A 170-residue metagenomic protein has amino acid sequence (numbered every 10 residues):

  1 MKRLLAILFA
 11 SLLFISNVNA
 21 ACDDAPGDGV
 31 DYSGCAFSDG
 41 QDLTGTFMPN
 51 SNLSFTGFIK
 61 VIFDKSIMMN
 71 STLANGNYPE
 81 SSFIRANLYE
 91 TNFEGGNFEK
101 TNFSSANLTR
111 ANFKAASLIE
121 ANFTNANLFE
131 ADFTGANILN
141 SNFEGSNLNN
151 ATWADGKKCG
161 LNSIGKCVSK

Functional and structural regions predicted by a protein language model:
K2-A10: Sec-dependent signal peptide recognition, specifically the positively charged N-region followed immediately by
I15-N17: N-terminal signal peptide c-region/cleavage motif recognized by signal peptidases
A20-K170: Tandem repeat scaffolds
